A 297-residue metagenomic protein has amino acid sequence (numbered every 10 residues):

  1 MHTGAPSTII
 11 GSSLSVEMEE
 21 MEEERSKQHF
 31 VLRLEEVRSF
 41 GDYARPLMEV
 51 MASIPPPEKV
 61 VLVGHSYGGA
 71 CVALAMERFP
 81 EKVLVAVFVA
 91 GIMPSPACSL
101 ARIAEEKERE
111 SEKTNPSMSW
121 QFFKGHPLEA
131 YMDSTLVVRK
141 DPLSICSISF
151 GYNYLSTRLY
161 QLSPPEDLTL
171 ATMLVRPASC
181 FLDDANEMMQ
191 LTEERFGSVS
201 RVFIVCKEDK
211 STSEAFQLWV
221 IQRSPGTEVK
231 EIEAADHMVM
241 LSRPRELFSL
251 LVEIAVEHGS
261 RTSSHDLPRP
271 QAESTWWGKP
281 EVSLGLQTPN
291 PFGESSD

Functional and structural regions predicted by a protein language model:
T3-V61, L74-V83, A97-S111, W120: Active-site loop/oxyanion-hole signature of alpha/beta-hydrolase fold enzymes
F30-R33, Y152-R158, E166-D167: Short glycine/proline- and acidic residue-enriched helix-loop micro-motifs that form flexible lids or anion-recognition
D42, P46-V50, L74, Y154 (+5 more regions): Alpha-helical elements of Rossmann-like donor-binding domains used by nucleotide-donor carbohydrate transfer enzymes
V63-G68, V72: Gly/Ala-rich beta-loop-alpha elbow adjacent to hydrolase catalytic centers
E77, E81-P142, Y152, T157 (+2 more regions): Flexible "cap/lid" loop of the alpha/beta hydrolase fold
P165-T169, M173-M240, S249, H258: Conserved serine/cysteine hydrolase catalytic core
P225-D297: Catalytic active-site module of serine/aspartate enzymes centered on a nucleophile-bearing elbow/loop
